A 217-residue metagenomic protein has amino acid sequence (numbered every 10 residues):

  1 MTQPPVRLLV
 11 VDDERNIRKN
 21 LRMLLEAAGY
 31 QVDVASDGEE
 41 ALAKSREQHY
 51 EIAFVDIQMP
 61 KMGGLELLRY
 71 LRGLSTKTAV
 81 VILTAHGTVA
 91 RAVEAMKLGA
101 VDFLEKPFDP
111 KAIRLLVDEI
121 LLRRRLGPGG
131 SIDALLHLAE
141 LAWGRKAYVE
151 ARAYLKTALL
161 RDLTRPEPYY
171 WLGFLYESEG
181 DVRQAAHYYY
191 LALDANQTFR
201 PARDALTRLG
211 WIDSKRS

Functional and structural regions predicted by a protein language model:
K19-A27: Charged docking surfaces used in two-component/phosphorelay signaling
G29-S36, K44: Short hydrophobic/Thr-rich beta-strand motif most characteristic of the beta2 strand and flanking loop of CheY-like
D37, G63-E66: Acidic catalytic/metal-coordinating carboxylates
A43, L65-K77, L191: Short amphipathic alpha-helix used as the core "switch/output" element in two-component signaling
H49-F54: Active-site beta3 strand of CheY-like receiver
M59: Receiver (REC) domain active-site loop signature in two-component systems and cognate sites in sensor histidine kinases
F108-V117: C-terminal output helix
